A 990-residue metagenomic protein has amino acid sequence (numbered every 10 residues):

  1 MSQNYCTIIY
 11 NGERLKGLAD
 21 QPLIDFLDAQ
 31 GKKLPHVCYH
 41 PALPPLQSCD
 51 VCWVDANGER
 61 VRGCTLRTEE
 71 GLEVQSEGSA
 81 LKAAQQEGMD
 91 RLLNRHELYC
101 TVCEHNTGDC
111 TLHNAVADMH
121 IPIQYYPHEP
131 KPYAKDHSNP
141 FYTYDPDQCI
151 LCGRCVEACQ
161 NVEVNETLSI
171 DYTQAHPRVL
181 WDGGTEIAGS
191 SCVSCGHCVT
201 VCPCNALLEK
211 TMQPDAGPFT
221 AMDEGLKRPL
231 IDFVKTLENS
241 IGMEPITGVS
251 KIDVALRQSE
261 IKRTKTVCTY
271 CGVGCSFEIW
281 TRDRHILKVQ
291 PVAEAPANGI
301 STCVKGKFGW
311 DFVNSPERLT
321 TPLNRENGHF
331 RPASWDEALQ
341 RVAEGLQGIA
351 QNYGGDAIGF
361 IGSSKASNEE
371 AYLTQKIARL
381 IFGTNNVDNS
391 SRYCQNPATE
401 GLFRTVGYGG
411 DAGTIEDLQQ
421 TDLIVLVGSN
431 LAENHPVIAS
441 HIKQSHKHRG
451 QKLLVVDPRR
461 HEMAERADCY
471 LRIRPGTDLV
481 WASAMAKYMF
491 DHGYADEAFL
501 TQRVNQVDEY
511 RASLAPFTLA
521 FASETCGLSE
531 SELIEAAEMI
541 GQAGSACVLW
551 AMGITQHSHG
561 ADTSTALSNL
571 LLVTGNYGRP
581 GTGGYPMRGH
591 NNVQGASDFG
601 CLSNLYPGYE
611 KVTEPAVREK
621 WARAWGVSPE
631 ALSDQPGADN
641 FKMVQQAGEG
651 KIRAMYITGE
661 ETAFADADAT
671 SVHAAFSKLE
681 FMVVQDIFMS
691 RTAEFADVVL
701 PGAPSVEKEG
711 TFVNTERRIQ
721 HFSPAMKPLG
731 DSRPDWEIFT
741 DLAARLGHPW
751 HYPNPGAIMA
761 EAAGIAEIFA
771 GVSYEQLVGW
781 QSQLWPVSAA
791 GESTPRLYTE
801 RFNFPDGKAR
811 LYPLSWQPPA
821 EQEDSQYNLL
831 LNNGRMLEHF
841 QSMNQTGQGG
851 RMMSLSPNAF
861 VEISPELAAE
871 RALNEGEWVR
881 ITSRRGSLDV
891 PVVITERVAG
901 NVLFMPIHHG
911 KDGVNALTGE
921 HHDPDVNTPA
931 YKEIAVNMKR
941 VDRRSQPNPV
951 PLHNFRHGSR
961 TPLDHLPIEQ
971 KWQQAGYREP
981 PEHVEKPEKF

Functional and structural regions predicted by a protein language model:
S2-D20, D28, G71-H96, C100-H492 (+8 more regions): N-terminal export/assembly segments and adjacent metallocofactor-ligating motifs of anaerobic energy-metabolism
R14, E59-V61, I286, F330 (+2 more regions): Short, mixed charged/polar active-site loops that provide acid/base catalysis or chelate metal/phosphate cofactors
L15-E70: N-terminal cofactor/phosphate-binding cores enriched in small/glycine residues, especially glycine-rich loops such as
V54, F277-T281, L572: Short beta-strand elements
N57, W280-H285, S883-R884: Short acidic-glycine loop/turn motifs at beta-strand connectors
S190, F219-G272, S276, T321-N592 (+4 more regions): Cofactor-pocket helix-loop regions in the catalytic cores of large enzyme subunits
C275-D283, K288-N298, T302, G807-M853 (+1 more regions): Non-catalytic terminal/interface segments that mediate subunit docking, oligomerization, and allosteric communication
L729-Q783, S842, Q848-E862, E866-F990: Long, contiguous, secondary-structure-rich segments that constitute the structural scaffold of globular domains
